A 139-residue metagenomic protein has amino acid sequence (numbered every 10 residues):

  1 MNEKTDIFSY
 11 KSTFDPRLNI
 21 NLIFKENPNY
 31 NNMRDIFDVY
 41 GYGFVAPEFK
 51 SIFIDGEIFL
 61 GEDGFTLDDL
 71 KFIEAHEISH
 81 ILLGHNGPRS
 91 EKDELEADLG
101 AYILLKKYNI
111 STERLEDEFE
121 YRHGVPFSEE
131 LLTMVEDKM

Functional and structural regions predicted by a protein language model:
M1-R34: A metal-dependent hydrolase signature that marks the N-terminal structural subdomain at the beginning of catalytic folds
P16, N29-M33, D98, T112 (+2 more regions): Short amphipathic alpha-helical segments that mediate assembly, nucleic-acid/protein binding, or membrane association
I23-K25, Y30-L67, I78-G84: Active-site scaffold of zinc-dependent metalloenzymes
L67-F72, D93-E96: Alpha-helical scaffolds flanking conserved acidic
E74-L83, E96, G100: Active-site His/Glu-centered metal-binding helix of metallohydrolases
L83-N86, L105-N109: Hydrophobic/aromatic-lined pockets within catalytic cores
S90-K107: An active-site-proximal "capping" alpha-helix that borders the catalytic cofactor pocket
K106-M139: Long, well-structured alpha-helical subdomains associated with metal-dependent extracellular/ecto-lumenal hydrolases
